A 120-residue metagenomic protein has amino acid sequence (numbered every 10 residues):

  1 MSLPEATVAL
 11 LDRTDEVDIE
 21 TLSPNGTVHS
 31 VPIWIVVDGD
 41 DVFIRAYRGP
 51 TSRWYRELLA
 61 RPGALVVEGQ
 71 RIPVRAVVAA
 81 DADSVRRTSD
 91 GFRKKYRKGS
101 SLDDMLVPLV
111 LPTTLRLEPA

Functional and structural regions predicted by a protein language model:
M1-D18: Extreme N-terminal tail/first-helix region
M1-S2, P24-I33, G69-R75: Short low-complexity stretches enriched in small and charged residues
E5-T7, T21-L22, S101-D104: Short, P/G- and charge-enriched loop/turn segments at secondary-structure junctions
A6, H29-S30, A60-A64: Short, flexible segments with low predicted structural confidence
V8-A9, W34, M105-V107: Short secondary-structure boundary/capping segments
T14-R48, R56: Short beta-strand segments
G49-E118: Short, structured beta-strand-loop surface elements
